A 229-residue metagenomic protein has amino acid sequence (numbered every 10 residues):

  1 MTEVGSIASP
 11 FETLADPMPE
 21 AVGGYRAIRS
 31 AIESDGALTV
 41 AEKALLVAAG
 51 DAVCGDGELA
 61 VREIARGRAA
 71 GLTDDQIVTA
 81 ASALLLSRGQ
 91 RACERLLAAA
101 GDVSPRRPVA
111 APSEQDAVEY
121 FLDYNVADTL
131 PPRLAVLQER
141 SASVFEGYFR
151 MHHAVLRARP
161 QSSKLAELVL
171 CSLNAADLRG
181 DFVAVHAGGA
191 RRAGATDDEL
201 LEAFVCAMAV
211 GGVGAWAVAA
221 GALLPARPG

Functional and structural regions predicted by a protein language model:
M1-E42, V61, R68-A69, A92-S163 (+2 more regions): Acidic, glycine/proline-rich low-complexity segments that act as flexible tails and inter-domain linkers
G36, V53-G57, G71, R159 (+3 more regions): Residues at alpha-helix boundaries and short interhelical turns
K43-E58, A166-D181: Amphipathic, charged-and-aliphatic alpha-helical interface segments that function as noncatalytic docking
L46-R106: Extended, hydrophobic interaction surfaces within ordered domains
D75-Q76, P108-S113, D198: Boundary/linker segments of alpha-helical solenoid repeat arrays
L84-Q90, A207-A215: Amphipathic, Lys/Arg-enriched alpha-helical patches that create a basic surface for binding polyanionic ligands
A193-E199: Extended hydrophobic/aromatic segments used for targeting, binding, or gating
